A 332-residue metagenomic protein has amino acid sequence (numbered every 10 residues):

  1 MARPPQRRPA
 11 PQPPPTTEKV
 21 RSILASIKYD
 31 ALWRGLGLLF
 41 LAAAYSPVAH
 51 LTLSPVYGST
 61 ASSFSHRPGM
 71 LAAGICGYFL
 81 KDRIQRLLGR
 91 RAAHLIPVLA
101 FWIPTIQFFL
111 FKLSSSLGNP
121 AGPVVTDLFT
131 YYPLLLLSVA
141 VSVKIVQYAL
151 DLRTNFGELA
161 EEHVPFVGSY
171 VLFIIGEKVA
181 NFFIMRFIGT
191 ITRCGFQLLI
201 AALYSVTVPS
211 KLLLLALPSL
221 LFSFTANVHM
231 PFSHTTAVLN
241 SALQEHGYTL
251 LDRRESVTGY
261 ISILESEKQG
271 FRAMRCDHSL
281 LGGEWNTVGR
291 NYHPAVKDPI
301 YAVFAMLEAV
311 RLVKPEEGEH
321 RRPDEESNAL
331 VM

Functional and structural regions predicted by a protein language model:
A2-R7, P11, P15-S22, Y29-L32 (+7 more regions): Class I S-adenosylmethionine
L87-A100, N155-V167: Membrane-interfacial loop-to-transmembrane alpha-helix junctions, especially the N-terminal start
A149-S219: Cytosolic-side transmembrane helix boundary signature
